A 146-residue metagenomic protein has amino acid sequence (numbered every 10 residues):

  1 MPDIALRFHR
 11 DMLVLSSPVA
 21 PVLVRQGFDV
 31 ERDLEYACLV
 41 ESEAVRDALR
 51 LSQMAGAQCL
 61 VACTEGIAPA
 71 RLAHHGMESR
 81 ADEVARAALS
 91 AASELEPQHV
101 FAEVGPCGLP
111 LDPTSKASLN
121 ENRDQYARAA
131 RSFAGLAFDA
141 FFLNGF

Functional and structural regions predicted by a protein language model:
M1-F146: Domain-level signal for soluble alpha/beta catalytic cores
